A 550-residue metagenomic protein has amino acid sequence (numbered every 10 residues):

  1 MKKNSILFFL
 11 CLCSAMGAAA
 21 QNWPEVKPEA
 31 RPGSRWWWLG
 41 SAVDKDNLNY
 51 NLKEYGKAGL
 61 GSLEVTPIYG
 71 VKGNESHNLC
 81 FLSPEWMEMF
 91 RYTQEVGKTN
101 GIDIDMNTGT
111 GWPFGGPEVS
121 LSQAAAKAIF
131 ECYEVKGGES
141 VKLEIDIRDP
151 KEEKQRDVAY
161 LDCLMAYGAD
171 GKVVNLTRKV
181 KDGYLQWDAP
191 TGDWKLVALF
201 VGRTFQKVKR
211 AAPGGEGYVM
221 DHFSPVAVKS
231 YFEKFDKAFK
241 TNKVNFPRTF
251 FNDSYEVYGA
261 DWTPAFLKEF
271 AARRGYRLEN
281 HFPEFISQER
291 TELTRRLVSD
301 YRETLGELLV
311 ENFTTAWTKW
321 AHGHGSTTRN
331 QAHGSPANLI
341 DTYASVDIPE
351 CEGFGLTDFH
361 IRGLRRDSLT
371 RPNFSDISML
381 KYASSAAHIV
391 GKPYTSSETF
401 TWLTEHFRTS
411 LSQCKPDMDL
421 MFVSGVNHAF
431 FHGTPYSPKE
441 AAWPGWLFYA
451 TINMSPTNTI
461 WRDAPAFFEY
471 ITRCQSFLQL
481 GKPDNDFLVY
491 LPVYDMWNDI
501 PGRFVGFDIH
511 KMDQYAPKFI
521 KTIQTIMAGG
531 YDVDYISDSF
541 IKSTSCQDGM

Functional and structural regions predicted by a protein language model:
M1-Q21: Bacterial Sec-dependent N-terminal signal peptides
A19-S62: Mature N-terminal segment immediately following signal peptide/propeptide cleavage in secreted/periplasmic
N22-W38, F200-R203, A211-P225, V244-T249 (+3 more regions): An acidic-aromatic substrate-binding cleft motif
G33, N49, S62, L82-W112 (+7 more regions): Carbohydrate-binding surfaces of carbohydrate-active enzymes
W37-D46, M220, L403-S410: Active-site mouth loops of central-metabolism enzymes
D44, V219-F232, S375-D376, D463-F467: Phosphate/oxyanion-binding active-site loops and adjacent basic polyanion-contact surfaces
I68-K179, W187, L196-G202, K207-K209 (+1 more regions): Acidic/aromatic-lined carbohydrate-recognition and catalytic surfaces of CAZymes acting on diverse glycans
P190-D221, T342-D367: Aromatic- and acid-rich polysaccharide-binding/catalytic face of secreted or lumenal carbohydrate-active enzymes
